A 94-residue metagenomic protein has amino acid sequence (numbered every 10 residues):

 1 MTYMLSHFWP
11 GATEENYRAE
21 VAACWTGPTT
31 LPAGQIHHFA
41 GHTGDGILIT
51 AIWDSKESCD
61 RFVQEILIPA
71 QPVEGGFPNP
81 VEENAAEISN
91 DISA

Functional and structural regions predicted by a protein language model:
M1-T50, D54-I68, G75-A94: Short S/T/G/P-rich N-terminal loop/turn motif that feeds into the first structured element of a domain
